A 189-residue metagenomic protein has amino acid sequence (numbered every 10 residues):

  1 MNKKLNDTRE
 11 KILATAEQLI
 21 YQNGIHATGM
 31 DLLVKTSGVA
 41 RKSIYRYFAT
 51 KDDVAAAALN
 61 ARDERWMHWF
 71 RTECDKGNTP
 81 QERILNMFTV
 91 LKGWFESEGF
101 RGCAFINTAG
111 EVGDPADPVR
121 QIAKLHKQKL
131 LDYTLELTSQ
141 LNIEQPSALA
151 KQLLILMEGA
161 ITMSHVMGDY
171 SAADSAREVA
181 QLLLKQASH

Functional and structural regions predicted by a protein language model:
M1-N23, T28-V39, D53: Basic, helix-initiating cap at the start of DNA-binding domains
N2, L125-I143, Q152, V166-H189: C-terminal peripheral helix-coil segments that are non-catalytic and often amphipathic
G38-F48: Short hydrophobic/aromatic patch on the recognition helix
D52-V54, T108: A secondary-structure capping/hinge motif
A55-R62: Alpha-helical DNA-contacting segments of helix-turn-helix folds
A57, R71-S97, Q140, A150-L153: Hydrophobic alpha-helical connector segments
E64-M67, T72-C74, E82, P115-Q140 (+2 more regions): Amphipathic alpha-helical packing segments from all-alpha helical-bundle domains
S97-P118: Amphipathic alpha-helical segments used for helix-helix packing
